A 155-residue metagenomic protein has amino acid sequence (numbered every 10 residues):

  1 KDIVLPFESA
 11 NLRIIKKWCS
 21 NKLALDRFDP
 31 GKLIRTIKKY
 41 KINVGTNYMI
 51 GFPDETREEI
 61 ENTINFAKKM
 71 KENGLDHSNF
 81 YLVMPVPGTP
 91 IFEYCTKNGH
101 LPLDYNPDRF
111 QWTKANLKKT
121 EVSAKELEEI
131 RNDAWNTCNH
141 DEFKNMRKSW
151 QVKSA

Functional and structural regions predicted by a protein language model:
K1-K153: A structural motif corresponding to the C-terminal lobe/cap of the Radical SAM core domain
